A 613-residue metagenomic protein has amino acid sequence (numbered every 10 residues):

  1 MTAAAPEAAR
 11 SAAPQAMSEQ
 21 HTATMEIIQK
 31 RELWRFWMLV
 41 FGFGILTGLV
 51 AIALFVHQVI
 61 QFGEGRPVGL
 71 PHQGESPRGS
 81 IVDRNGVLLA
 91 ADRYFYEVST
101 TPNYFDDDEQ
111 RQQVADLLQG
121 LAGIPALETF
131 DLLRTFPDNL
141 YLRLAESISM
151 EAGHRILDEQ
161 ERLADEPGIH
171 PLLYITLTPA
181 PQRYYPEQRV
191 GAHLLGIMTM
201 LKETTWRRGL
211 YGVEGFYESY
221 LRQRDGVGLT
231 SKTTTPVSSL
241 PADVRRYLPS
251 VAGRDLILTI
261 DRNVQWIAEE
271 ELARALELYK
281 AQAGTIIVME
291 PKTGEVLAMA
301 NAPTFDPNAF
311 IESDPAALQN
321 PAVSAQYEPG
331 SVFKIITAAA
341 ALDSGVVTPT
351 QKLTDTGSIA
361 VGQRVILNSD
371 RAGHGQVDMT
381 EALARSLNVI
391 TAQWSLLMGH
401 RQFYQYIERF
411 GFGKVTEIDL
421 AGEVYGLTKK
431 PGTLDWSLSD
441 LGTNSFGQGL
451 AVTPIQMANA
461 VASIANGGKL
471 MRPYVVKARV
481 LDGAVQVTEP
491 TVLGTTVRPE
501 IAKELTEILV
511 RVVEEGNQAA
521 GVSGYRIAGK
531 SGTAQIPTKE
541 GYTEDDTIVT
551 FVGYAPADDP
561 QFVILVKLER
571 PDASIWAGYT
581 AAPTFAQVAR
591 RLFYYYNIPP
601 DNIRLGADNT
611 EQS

Functional and structural regions predicted by a protein language model:
M1-F310, R401-G411, G521-V522, P537-Y542 (+2 more regions): Periplasmic/cell-envelope proteins involved in peptidoglycan metabolism and beta-lactam response
A16-E19, A90, T233-Y247, I260 (+4 more regions): Beta-lactam-recognizing serine transpeptidase/beta-lactamase-like catalytic domain environment
